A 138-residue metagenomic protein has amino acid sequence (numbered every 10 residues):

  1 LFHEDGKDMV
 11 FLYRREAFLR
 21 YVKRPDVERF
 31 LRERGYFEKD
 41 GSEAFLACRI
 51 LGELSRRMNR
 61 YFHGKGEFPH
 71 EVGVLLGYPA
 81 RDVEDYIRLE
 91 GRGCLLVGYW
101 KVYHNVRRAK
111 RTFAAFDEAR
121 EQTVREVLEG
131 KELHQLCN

Functional and structural regions predicted by a protein language model:
L1-F68, G73-Y78, W100-Y103: Conserved mixed alpha/beta catalytic, RNA-binding, or beta-rich assembly cores of soluble enzyme, regulatory
E16-Y21, E84-L89, A114-E121: Short, charged low-complexity intrinsically disordered segments located at boundaries of structured domains
F30-R34, E53, R57, Y86 (+3 more regions): Residues that form generic nucleotide/phosphate-binding pockets
E38, Y61, K65, D82 (+3 more regions): Short secondary-structure junctions and interdomain/linker hinges
E53-S55, G93-V97, K131: Short secondary-structure transition/capping segments
F68-L95: Hydrophobic/aromatic-rich, well-ordered segments within soluble, folded domains that form packed cores
Y99-N138: Long, compositionally biased
